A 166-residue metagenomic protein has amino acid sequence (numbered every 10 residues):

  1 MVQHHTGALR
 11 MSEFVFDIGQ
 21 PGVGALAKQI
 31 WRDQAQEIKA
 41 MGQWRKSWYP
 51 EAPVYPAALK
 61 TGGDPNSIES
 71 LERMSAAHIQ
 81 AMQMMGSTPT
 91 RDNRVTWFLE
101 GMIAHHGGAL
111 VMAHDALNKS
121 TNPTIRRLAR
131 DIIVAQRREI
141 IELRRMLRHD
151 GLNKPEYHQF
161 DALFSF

Functional and structural regions predicted by a protein language model:
V2-F166: All-alpha RGS (Regulator of G-protein Signaling) helical domain and cognate RGS-like helical scaffolds
